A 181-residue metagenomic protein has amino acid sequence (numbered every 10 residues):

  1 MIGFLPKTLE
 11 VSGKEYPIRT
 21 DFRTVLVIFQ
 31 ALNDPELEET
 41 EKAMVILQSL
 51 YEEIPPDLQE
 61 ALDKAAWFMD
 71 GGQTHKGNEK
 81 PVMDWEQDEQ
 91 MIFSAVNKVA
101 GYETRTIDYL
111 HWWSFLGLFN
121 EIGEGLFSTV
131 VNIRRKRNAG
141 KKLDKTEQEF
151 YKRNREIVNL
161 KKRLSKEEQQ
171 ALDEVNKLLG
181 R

Functional and structural regions predicted by a protein language model:
M1-P17, N33-L37, E41-R181: Charged interaction scaffolds used for protein-protein
R19-L26: A short, sequence-level motif marking secondary-structure junctions
I28-Q30: A short, polar/proline- and glycine-enriched secondary-structure boundary/capping micro-motif
